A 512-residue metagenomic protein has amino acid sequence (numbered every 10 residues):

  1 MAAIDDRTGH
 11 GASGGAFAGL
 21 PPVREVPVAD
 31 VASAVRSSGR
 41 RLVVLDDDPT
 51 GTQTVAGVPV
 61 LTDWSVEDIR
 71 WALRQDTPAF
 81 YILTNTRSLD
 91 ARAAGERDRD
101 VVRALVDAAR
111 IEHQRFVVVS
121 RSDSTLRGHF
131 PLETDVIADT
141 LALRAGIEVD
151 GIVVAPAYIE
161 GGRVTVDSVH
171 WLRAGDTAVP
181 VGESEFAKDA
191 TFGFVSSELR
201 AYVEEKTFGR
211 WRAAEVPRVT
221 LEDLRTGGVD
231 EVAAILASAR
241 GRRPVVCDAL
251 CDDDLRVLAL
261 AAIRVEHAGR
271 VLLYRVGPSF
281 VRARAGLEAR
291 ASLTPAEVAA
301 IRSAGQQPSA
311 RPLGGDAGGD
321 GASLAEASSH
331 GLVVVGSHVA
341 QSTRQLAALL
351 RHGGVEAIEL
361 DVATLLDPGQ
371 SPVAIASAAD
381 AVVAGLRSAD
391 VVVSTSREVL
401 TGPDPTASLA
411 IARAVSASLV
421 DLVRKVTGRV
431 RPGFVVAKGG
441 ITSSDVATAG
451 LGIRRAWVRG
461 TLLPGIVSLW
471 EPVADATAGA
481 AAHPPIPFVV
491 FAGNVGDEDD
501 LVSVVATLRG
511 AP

Functional and structural regions predicted by a protein language model:
G9, S13-Q75, E160: N-terminal basic/disordered segments at the start of proteins
A32-D46, Q53, W71-A72, P78 (+4 more regions): Cap/lid and interdomain-hinge subdomains that line or gate substrate/regulatory clefts in soluble alpha/beta enzymes
L45-D46, Y81-T84, S120-R121, V153-A157 (+6 more regions): Short beta-strand segments
Q53-L83, S377-V383, R387-D390, V458-A480: N-terminal short beta-loop-beta anion/metal-coordinating cradle
T54-G57, H129-E133, R163-W171, R256-A261 (+5 more regions): Short acidic, glycine/serine/threonine-rich loops at helix termini
V58, P432-F434, K438-D500: Conserved, well-ordered active-site substructure
V169-A378: Conserved, well-structured core segments that form the ligand-binding/active-site neighborhood of functional domains
D380-G440: C-terminal structural cap/anchor segments
